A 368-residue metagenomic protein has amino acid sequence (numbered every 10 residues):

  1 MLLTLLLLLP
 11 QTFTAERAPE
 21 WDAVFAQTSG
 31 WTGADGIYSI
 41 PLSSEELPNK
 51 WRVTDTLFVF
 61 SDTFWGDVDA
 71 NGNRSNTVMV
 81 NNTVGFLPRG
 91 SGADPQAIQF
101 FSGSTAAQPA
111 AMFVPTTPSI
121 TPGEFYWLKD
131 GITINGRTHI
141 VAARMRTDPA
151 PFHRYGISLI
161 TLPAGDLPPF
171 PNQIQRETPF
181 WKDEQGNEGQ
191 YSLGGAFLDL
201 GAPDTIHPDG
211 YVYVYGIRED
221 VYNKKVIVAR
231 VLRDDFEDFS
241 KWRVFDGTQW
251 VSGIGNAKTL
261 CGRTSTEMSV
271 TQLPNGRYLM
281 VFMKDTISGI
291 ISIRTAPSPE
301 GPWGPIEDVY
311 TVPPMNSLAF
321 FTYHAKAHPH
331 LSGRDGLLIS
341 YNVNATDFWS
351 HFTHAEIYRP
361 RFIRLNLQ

Functional and structural regions predicted by a protein language model:
M1-P10: Sec-dependent N-terminal signal peptides
Q11-T32, P41-E124, T133-E188, H207-S265 (+3 more regions): Beta-rich carbohydrate-recognition and catalytic domains
G36-Y38, L128-D130, G194, E267-S269 (+1 more regions): Conserved beta-strand position repeated once per blade in WD40 beta-propeller domains
L193-P203, G262-S265: A Trp-anchored, charged/polar loop motif used as the substrate-binding/catalytic surface of acyl/ester-handling
